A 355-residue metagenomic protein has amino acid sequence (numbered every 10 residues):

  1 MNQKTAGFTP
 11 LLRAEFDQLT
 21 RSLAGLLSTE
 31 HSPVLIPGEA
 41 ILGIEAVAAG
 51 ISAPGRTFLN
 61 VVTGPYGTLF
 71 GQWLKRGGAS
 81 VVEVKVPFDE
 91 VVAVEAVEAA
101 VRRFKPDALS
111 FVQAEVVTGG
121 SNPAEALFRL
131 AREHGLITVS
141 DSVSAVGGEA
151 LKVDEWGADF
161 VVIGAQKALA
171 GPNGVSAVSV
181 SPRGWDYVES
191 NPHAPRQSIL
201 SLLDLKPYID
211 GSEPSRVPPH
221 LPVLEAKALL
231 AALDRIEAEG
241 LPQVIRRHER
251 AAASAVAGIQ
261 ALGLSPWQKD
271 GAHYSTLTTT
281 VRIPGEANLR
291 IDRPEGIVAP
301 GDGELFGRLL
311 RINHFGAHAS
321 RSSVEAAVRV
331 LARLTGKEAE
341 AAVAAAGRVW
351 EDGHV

Functional and structural regions predicted by a protein language model:
M1-A46, L69-W73: Conserved N-terminal alpha-helix of the aminotransferase class I/II PLP-enzyme fold
M1-T9, T276, R311, W350: Generic N-terminal amphipathic, Lys/Arg-enriched alpha-helix
S52-G67: Conserved PLP-anchoring active-site segment centered on the Schiff-base-forming lysine
V92-G147, F160: Active-site phosphate-binding strand-loop segment of PLP-dependent enzymes
D154-Q166: Conserved active-site segment immediately N-terminal to the catalytic lysine that forms the internal aldimine
L169-V256, V355: Active-site C-terminal subdomain of aminotransferase-like
S265-R293: Conserved PLP-binding catalytic core of the aspartate aminotransferase-like
R308-V355: PLP-dependent enzyme catalytic core of the Aspartate aminotransferase-like
